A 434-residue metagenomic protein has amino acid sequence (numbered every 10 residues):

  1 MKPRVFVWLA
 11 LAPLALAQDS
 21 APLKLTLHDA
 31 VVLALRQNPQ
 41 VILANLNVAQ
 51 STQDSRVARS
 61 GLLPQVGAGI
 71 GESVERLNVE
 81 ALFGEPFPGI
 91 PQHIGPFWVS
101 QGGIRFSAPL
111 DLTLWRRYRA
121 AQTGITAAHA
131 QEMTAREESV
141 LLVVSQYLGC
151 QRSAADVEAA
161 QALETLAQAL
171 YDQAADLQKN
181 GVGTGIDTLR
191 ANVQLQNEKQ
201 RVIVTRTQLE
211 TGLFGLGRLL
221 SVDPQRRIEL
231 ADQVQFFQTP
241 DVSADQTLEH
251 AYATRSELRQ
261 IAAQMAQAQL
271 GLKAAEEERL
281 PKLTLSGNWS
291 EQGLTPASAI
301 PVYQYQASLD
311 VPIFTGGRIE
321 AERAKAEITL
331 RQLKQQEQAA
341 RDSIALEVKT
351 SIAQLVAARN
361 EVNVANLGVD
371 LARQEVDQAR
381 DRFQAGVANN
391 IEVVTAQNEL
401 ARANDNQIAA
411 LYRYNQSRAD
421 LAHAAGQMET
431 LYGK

Functional and structural regions predicted by a protein language model:
V5, Q18-D19, R76, N406-K434: Acidic, low-complexity, intrinsically disordered peripheral segments
L9-A17: Hydrophobic h-region of N-terminal signal peptides that target proteins for export in Gram-negative bacteria
A17-G71, L77-V79, S107-A108, Q122 (+7 more regions): Bacterial Sec-pathway N-terminal export signals of envelope proteins
D19-L23, G69-L110, E229-S243, K273 (+2 more regions): Small/polar, glycine/serine/threonine/aspartate-rich low-complexity segments that form flexible
V32-I42, A49-Q65, G103-A120, A130-E137 (+8 more regions): A glycine-/polar-enriched beta->alpha junction
A34-L35, G89-P91, G183, D187-Q194 (+3 more regions): Amphipathic alpha-helical coiled-coil scaffold segments and their short linker/junction regions
R136-H250, S351-Q354, A358, E399 (+1 more regions): Periplasmic alpha-helical coiled-coil/stalk elements that build and connect Gram-negative outer-membrane
Q178-V182, F383-V387, A424: A short glycine-centered flexible hinge/capping loop motif at secondary-structure junctions
